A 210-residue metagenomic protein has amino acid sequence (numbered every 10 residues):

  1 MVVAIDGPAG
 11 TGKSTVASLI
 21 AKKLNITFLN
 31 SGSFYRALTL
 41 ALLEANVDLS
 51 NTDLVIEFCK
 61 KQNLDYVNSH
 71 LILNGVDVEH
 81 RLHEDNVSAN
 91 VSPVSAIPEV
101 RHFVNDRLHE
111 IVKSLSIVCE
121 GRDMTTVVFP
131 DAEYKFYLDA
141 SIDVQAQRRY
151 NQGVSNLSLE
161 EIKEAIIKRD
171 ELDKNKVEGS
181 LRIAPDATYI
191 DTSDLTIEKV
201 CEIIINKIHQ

Functional and structural regions predicted by a protein language model:
V3-I5: Hydrophobic anchor at the beta1->P-loop junction of P-loop NTPases
P8: P-loop (Walker A) phosphate-binding loop of NTP-binding proteins
K13: Conserved lysine of the Walker
V16: Hydrophobic positions on the alpha1 helix immediately C-terminal to the Walker A/P-loop
K22-E84: N-terminal phosphate/diphosphate-binding loop that engages ATP/GTP or pyrophosphate donors across diverse enzyme folds
G32, G75, V104, V118 (+1 more regions): Residue-level signal for inorganic ion chemistry
N68, L108-L115, R122, T126-V127 (+2 more regions): Small-molecule kinase domains that catalyze NTP-dependent phosphoryl transfer to phosphate-bearing small molecules
L82, N86-V154: ATP-dependent NMP and nucleoside kinases share a basic, alpha-helical "lid"
